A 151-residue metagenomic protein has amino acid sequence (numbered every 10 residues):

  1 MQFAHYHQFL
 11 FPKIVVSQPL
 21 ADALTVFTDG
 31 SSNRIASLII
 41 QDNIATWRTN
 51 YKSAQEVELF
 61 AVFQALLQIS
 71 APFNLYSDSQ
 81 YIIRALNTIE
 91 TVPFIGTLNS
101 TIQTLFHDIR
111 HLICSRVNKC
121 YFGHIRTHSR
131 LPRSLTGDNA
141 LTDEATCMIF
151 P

Functional and structural regions predicted by a protein language model:
M1-P151: RNase H-like, metal-dependent ribonuclease domains
